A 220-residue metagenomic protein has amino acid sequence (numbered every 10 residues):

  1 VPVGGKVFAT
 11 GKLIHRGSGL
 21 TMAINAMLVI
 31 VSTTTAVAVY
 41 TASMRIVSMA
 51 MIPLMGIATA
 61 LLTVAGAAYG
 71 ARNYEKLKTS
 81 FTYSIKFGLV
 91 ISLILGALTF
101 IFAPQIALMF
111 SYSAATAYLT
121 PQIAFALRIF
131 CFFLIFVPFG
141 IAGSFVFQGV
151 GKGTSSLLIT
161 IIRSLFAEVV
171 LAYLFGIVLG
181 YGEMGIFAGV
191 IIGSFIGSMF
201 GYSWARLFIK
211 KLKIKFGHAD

Functional and structural regions predicted by a protein language model:
V1-A23, M49, P53, L127 (+3 more regions): Hydrophobic faces of transmembrane alpha-helices in multi-pass small-molecule transporters and flippases across diverse
V1-G11, A65-F132, G176-D220: Short alpha-helical transmembrane segments in multi-pass integral membrane proteins
G11, H15-M27, V31, I101 (+1 more regions): Short helix-kink/termination motifs in transmembrane helices of multi-pass secondary transporters
G19-S43, M49, A67-A68, A107-A114 (+1 more regions): Helix-terminus/linker motif at the lipid-water interface of multi-pass membrane proteins
N25, V37-A103, V137-S156: Small-residue-rich hydrophobic transmembrane alpha-helices
M55-A58, F130-G149, S155-S164, L171 (+1 more regions): Short runs within selected transmembrane alpha-helices of multi-pass transporters and secretion channels
M109, A167-E168: Alpha-helical transmembrane segments of compact multi-pass small-molecule transporters, enriched in specific families
